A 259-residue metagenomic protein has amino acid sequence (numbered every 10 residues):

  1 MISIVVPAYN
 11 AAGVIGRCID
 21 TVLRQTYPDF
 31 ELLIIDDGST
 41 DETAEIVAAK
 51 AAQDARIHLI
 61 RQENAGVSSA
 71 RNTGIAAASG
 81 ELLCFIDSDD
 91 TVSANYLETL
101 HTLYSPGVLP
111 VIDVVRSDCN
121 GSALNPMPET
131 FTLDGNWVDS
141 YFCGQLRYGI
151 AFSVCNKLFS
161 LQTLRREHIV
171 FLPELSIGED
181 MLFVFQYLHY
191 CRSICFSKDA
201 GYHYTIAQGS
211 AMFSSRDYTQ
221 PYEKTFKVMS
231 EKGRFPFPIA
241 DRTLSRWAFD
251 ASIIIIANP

Functional and structural regions predicted by a protein language model:
M1-S3, T21, E31, L182: Cell-envelope/extracellular polymer assembly enzymes that use nucleotide-activated donors
A11-R24, I46: Short, well-formed alpha-helical segments that are part of the catalytic scaffolds of diverse glycosyltransferases
T21, D36-E45, D87: A conserved acidic beta->alpha catalytic loop
D29-G38, H58-E63, S88: Short beta-strand/loop segment that forms part of the nucleotide-sugar
Q62-A78: Glycine-rich, basic loop-to-helix element that forms the pyrophosphate-binding segment of sugar-nucleotide handling
V67, S88-I194, Y202-Q220: Donor-binding/catalytic cores of nucleotide-activated saccharide and glycerol-phosphate transferases/polymerases
L83: Short aromatic/hydrophobic "clamp" motif used to bind/position activated sugar donors
F196, H203-P259: C-terminal subregions of glycosyltransferases and related glycan-biosynthesis enzymes
